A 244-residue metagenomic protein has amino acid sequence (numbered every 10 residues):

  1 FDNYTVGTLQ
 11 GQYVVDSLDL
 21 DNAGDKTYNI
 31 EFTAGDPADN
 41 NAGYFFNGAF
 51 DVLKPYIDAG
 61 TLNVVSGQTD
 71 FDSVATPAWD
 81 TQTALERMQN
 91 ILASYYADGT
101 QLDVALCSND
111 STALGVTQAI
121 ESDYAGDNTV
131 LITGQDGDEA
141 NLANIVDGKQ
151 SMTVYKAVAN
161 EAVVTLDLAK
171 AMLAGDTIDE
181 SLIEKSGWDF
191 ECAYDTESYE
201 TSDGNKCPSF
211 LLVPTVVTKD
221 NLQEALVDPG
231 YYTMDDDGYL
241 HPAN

Functional and structural regions predicted by a protein language model:
F1-N244: A residue-level marker of the well-folded mature domains of exported/periplasmic proteins
